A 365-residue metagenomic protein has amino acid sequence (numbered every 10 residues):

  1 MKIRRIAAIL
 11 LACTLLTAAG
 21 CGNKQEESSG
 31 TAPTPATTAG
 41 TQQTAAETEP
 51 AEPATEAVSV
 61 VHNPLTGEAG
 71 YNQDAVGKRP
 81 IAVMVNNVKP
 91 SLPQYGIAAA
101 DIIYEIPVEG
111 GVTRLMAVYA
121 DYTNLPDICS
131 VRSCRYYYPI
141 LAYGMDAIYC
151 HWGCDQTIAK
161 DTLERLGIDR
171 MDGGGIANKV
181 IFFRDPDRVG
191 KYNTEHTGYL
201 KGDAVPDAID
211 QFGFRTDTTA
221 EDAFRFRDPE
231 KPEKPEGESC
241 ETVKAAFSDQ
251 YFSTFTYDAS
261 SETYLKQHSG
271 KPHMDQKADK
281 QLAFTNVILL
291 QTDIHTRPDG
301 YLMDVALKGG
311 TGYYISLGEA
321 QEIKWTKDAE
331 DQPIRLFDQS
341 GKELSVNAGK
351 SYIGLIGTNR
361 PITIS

Functional and structural regions predicted by a protein language model:
M1-L10: Bacterial N-terminal signal peptides that target proteins for export
T17-G20: C-terminal motif of bacterial Sec signal peptides marking the signal peptidase cleavage site
N23: Short, conserved catalytic or interaction motifs in soluble domains
E27-E56: Intrinsically disordered, low-complexity serine/threonine-rich repeat tracts
A46-Y104, E109-S365: A surface/extracellular/periplasmic glyco- and lipid-processing/surface-interacting theme
